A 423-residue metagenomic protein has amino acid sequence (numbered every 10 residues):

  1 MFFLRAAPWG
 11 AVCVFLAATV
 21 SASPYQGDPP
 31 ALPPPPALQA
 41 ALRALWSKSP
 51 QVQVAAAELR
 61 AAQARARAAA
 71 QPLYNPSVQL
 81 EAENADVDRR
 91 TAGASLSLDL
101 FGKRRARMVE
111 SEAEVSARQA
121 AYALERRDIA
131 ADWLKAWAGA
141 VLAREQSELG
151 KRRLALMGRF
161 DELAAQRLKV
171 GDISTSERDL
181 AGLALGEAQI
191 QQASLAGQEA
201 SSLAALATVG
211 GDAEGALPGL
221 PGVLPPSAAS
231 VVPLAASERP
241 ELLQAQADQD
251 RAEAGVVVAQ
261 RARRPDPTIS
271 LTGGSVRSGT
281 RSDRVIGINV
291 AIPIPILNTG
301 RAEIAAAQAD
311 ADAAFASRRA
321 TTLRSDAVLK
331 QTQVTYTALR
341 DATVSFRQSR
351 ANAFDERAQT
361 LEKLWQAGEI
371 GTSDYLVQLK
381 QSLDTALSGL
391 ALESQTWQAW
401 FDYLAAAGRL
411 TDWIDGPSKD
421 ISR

Functional and structural regions predicted by a protein language model:
M1-A11: Bacterial N-terminal signal peptides that target proteins for export
F2, R126-E238, T332-L339, S382 (+1 more regions): Periplasmic alpha-helical coiled-coil/stalk elements that build and connect Gram-negative outer-membrane
F3-R5, P24-Q26, S388-R423: Acidic, low-complexity, intrinsically disordered peripheral segments
W9-T19: Bacterial N-terminal signal peptides
A22-S77, E81, S97-L98, R105-A106 (+9 more regions): Bacterial Sec-pathway N-terminal export signals of envelope proteins
P35-L38, P72-E125, L243-G255, A262-T321 (+1 more regions): Small/polar-residue-enriched beta-strand and adjacent coil segments characteristic of outer-membrane beta-barrel
V109-E112, T175-A184, T372-K380: Short, charged, amphipathic alpha-helical segments
E125-R127, E187-E214, D355-R409: Short segments within alpha-helical structural elements
